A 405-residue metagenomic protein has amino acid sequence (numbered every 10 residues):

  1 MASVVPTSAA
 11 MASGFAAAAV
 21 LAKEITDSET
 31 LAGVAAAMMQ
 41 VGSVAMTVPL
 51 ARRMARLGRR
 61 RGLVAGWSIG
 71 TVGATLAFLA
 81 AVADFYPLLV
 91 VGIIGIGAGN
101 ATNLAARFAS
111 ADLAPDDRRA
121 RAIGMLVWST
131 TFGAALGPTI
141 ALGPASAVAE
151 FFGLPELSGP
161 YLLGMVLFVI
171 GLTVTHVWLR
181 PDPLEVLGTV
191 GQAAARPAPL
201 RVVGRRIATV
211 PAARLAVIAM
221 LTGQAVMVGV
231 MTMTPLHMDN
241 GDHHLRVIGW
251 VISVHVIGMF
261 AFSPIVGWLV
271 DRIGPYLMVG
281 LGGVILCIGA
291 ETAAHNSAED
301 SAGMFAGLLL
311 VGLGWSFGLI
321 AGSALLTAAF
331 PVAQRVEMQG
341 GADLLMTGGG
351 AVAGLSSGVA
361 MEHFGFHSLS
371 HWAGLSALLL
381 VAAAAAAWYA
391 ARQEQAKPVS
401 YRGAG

Functional and structural regions predicted by a protein language model:
M1-V44, A213-A219, G223-H244, I248: Helix-loop boundary and gating motifs at the non-cytosolic
V5, Y86-A101, G303-F317: Hydrophobic core of transmembrane alpha-helices in multi-pass small-molecule transporters, especially MFS/SLC-type
A18, A101-P115, F317-P331: Intracellular juxtamembrane helix-capping segments at the cytosolic ends of symmetry-related transmembrane helices
M46-R59, A261-P275, M361: Helix-to-loop junctions at the C-terminal end of transmembrane segments in multipass secondary transporters
S68-A83, I285-A298: C-terminal ends and interior cores of transmembrane alpha-helices in multi-pass membrane transporters/permeases
A141-L142, S146, M165-T189, A383-W388: C-terminal membrane-cytosol helix-exit motif in multi-pass small-molecule transporters
R180-V217, Y401-G405: Juxtamembrane intracellular "pre-TM" segments in multi-pass secondary transporters
F262, V270, Y276-G322: C-terminal transmembrane helical hairpin of 12-TM major facilitator-type secondary transporters
